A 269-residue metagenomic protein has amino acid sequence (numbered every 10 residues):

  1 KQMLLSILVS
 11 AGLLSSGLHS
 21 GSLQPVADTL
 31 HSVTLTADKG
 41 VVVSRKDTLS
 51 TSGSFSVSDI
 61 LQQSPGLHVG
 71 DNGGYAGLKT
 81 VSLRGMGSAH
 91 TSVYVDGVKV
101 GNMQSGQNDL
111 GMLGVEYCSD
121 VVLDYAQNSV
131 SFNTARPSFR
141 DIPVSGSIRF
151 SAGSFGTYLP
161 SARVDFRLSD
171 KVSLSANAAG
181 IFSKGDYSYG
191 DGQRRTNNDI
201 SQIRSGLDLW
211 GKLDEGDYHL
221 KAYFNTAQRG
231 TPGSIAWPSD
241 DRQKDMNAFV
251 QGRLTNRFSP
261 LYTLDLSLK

Functional and structural regions predicted by a protein language model:
S20-T51, S58, S88, R257: Short, acidic, small-residue-rich periplasmic hinge/interaction motif at the N-terminus of Gram-negative outer-membrane
D38, D124-A126, R149-F155, A179-I181 (+2 more regions): Outer-membrane beta-barrel pore domains and translocons
G40-S56, D71-C118, D124-P143, P160: Flexible, glycine/serine/threonine-rich loop segments and coil->beta-strand junctions that form periplasmic-facing
K79, N128, V144-G146, Y158-A162 (+3 more regions): Hydrophobic, lipid-facing positions within transmembrane beta-strands of outer-membrane proteins
R84, N133, R163-D165, N177 (+2 more regions): Transmembrane beta-barrel domains of outer membrane proteins
T91, S119, I142-G146, Y158 (+5 more regions): Outer-envelope beta-barrel architecture signal
S119-Y125, S129-F166, A178, Q193-N198: Short strand-turn segments of transmembrane beta-barrel domains in outer membranes, especially the first one or two
S183-Y189, R194-R204, K212-D265, K269: Flexible loop and strand-edge segments within Gram-negative outer membrane beta-barrel domains
